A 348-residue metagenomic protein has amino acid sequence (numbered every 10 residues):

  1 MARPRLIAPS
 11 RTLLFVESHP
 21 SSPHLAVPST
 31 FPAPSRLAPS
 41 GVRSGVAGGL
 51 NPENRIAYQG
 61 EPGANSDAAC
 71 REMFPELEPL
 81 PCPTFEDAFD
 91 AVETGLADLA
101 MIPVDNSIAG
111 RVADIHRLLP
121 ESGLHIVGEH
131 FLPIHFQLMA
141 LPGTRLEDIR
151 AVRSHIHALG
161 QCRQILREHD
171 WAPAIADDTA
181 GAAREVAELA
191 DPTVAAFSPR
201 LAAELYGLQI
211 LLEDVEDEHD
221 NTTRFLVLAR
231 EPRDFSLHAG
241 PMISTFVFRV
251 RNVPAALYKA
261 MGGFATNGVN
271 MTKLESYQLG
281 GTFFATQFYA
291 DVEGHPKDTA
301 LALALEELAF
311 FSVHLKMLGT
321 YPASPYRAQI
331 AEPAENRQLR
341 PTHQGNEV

Functional and structural regions predicted by a protein language model:
A2-V348: Domain-level signature for soluble enzymes in the chorismate/prephenate branch of the shikimate pathway
